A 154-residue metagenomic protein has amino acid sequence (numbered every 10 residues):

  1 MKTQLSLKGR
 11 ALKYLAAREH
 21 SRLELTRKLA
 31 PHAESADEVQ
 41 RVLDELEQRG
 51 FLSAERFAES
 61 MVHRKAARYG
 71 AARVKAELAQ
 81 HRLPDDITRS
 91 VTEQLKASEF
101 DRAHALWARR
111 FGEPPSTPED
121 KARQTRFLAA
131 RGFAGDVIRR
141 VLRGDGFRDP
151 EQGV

Functional and structural regions predicted by a protein language model:
M1-V154: An alpha-helical, amphipathic repeat domain used for nucleic-acid recognition, typified by the mTERF helical solenoid
